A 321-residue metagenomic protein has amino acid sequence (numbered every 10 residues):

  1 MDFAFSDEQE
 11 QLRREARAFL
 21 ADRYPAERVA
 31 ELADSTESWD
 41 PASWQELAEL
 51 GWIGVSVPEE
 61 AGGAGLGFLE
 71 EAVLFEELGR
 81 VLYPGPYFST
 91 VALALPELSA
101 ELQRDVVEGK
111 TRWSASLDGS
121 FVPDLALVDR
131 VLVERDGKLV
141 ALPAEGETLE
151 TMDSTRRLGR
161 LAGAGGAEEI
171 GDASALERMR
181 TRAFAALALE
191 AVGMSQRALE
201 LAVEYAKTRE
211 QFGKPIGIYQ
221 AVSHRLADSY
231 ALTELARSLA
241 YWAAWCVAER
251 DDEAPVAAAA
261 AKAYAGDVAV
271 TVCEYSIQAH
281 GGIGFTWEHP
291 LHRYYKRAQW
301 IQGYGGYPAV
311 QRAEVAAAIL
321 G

Functional and structural regions predicted by a protein language model:
M1-V81, T181-G321: Alpha-helical interface subdomain recognition
L82-E200, E204: FAD-binding core of flavoproteins
